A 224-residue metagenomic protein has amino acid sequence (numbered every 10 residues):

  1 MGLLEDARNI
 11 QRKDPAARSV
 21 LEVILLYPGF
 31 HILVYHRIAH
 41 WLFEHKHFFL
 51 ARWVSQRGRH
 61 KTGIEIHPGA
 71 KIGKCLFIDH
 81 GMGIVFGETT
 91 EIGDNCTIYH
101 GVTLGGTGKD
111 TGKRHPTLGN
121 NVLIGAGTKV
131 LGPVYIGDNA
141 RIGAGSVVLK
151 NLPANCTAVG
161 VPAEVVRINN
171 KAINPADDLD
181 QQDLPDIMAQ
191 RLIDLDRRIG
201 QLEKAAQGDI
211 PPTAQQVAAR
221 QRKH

Functional and structural regions predicted by a protein language model:
M1-G58, T62, I173-H224: Terminal amphipathic alpha-helical/low-complexity segments used for targeting or macromolecular assembly
R59-V166: Structural signal for interior beta-strand "rungs" in well-ordered beta-sheet cores of soluble enzyme domains
